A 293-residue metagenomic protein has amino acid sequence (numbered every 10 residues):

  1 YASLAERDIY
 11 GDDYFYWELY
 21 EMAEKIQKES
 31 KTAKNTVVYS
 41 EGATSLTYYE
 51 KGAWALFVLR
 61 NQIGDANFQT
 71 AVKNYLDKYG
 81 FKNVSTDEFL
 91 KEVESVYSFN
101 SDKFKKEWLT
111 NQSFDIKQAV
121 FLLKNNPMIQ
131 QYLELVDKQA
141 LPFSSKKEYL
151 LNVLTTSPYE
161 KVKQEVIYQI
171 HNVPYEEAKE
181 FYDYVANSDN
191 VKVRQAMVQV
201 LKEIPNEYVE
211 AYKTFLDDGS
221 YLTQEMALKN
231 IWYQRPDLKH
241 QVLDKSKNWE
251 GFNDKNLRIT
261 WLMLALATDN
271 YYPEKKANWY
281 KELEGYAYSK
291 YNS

Functional and structural regions predicted by a protein language model:
Y1-F57, N61-I63, Y79-G80, V96 (+1 more regions): Acidic/His/Gly-enriched intrinsically disordered linker/tail segments that often contain short helix/coil "MoRF-like"
Y1-L4, E50-V58, N67-N74, V84 (+3 more regions): Extracytoplasmic/secreted proteins, especially bacterial periplasmic and envelope-associated proteins
D12-A23, N67-K78, T214-L216, D244-K247 (+1 more regions): Short alpha-helical "patches" and their helix-cap loops
F81-V242, N270, E274-N278: Beta/coil-rich, acidic/histidine-enriched accessory regions frequently appended to metallopeptidases
P158-Y159, D189-N190, G219-L222, E250-L257 (+1 more regions): Short inter-helical turns and helix N-cap capping residues of alpha-solenoid HEAT/ARM repeat scaffolds
Q195, E225, G251, K255-Y271: Alpha-helical scaffold segments
L222, Q241-F252, W279-E284: HEAT/HEAT-like alpha-solenoid repeats
W261-S293: Long, low-complexity regulatory tails in eukaryotic proteins
